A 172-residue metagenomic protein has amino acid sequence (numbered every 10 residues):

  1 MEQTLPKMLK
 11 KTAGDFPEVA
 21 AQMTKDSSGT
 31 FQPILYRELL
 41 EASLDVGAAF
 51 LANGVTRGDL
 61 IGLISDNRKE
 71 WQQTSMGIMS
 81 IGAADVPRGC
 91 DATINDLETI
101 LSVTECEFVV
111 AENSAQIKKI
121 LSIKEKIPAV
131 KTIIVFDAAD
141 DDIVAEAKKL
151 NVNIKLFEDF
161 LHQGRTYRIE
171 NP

Functional and structural regions predicted by a protein language model:
M1-L5, K25: Flexible, non-catalytic linker and terminal segments flanking ANL/adenylate-forming cores
E2, Q32, Y36, P87 (+1 more regions): Flexible, glycine- and charge-enriched loops at secondary-structure boundaries
L9, L97, E170: Acidic, amphipathic alpha-helical patches
L9, T74, I120: Aromatic/hydrophobic pocket-lining residues that form π-stacking "cages" and hydrophobic walls in ligand
L9-I34, D141: AMP-dependent adenylate-forming
P17-A20, I134-V135, I154-K155, H162-P172: Conserved pre-ATP/AMP-binding loop-to-beta segment of ANL
Q22-M76, T93-E98, N153-D159: Conserved AMP-binding/adenylate-forming core of the ANL superfamily
S80-D159: Structural core segment of the AMP-binding/adenylate-forming
